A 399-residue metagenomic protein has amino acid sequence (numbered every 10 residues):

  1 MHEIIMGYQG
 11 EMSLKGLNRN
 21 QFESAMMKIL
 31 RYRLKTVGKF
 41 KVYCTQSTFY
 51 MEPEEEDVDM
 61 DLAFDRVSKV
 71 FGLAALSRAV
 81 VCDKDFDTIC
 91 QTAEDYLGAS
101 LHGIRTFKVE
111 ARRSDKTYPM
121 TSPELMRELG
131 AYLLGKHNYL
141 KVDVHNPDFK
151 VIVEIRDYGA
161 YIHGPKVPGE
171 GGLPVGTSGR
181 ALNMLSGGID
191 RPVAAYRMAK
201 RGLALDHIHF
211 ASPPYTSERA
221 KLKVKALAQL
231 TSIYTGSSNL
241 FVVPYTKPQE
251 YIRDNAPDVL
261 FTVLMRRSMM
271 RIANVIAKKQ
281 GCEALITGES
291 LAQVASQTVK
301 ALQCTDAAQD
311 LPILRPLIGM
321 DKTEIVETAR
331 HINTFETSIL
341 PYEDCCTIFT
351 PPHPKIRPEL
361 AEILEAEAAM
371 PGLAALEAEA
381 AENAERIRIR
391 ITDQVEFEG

Functional and structural regions predicted by a protein language model:
M1-L182, A195-S238, A307, K355-L360 (+2 more regions): RNA-binding accessory domains that recognize and position tRNA/RNA substrates
A131-L133, K166, G172-S178, Y245 (+4 more regions): Active-site adenylate/phosphate-handling loop in enzymes that bind or generate adenylated species
N183, H207-H209, V242, T287 (+1 more regions): Structural beta-sheet core signal
I189-D190: Hydrophobic/small residue at the entry helix of a nucleotide-binding pocket
A228-D254, Y342-D344: A conserved beta-strand->alpha-helix junction
Q293, P341-F349: Small/polar glycine-rich anion-binding or flexible loop at a beta-alpha turn
N333-P341: A short alpha-helix-loop-beta-strand transition element characteristic of N-terminal alpha/beta dinucleotide-binding
